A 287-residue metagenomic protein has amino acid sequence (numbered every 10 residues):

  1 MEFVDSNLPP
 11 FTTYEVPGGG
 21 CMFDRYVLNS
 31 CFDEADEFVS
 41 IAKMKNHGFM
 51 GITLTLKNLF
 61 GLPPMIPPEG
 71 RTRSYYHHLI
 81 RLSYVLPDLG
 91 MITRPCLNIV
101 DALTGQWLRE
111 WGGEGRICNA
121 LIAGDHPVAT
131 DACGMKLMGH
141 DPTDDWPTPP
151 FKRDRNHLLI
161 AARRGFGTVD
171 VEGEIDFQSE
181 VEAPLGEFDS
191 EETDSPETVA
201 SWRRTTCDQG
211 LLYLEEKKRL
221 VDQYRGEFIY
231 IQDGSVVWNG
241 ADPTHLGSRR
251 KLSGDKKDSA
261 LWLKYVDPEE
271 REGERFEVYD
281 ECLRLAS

Functional and structural regions predicted by a protein language model:
M1-T55, L59: An acidic, phosphate/nucleotide-engaging active-site surface
E2-V4, D36-F38, P95-N98, N119-L121 (+3 more regions): Structural motif
P9-E15, I66-S74, I231-G234: Short, basic, glycine/proline-bearing loop/turn elements
V16-R25, E114-R116, E277-L283: Short, surface-exposed amphipathic charged segments that create phosphate/polyanion-binding patches used for binding
C21-V27, L82-V85, H245-S248: Short alpha-helical segments and helix-capping/turn motifs at coil-helix boundaries
F32, K45-M50, L59-Q209, S287: Acidic/aromatic/glycine-rich contiguous surface patches that form carbohydrate-binding/processing clefts and analogous
S40-A42, V100-D101, K264-Y265: Short beta-strand segments
T198-A286: Conserved, structured core segments of small domains
